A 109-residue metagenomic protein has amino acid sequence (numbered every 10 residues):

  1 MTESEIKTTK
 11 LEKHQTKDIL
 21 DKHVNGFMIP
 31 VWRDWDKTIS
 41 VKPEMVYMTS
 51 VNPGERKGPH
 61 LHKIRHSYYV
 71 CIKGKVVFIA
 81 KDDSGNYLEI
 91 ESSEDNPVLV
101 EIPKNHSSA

Functional and structural regions predicted by a protein language model:
M1-L99: Non-catalytic, conserved peripheral segments adjacent to functional cores
D95-A109: Well-ordered alpha/beta subsegment
